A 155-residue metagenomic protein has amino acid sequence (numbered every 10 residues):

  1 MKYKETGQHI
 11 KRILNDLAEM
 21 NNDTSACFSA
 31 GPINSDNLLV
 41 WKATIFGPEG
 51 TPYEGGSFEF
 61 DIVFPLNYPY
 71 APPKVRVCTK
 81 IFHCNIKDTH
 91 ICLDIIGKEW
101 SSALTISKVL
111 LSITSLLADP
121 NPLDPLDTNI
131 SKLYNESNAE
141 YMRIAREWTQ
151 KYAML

Functional and structural regions predicted by a protein language model:
M1-L155: UBC/E2-like fold recognition across ubiquitin and ubiquitin-like conjugation systems, capturing catalytically active
